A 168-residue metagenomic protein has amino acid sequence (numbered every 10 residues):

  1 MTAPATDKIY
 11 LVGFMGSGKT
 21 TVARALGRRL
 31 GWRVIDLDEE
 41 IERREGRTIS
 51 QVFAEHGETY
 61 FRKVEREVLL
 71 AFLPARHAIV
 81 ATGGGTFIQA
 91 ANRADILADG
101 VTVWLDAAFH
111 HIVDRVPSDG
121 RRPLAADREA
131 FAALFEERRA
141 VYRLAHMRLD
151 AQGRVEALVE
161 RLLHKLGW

Functional and structural regions predicted by a protein language model:
T2-P4, A25, R29, A75 (+2 more regions): NTP-dependent small-molecule kinase module
L11: Hydrophobic anchor at the beta1->P-loop junction of P-loop NTPases
F14: P-loop (Walker A) phosphate-binding loop of NTP-binding proteins
T20: Walker A/P-loop
D36-L97, V141: ATP-dependent small-molecule kinase phosphotransfer cores that center on conserved nucleotide phosphate-binding segments
G84-T86, A108-H110, R154: Short glycine-rich anion-binding loops that position phosphate/pyrophosphate groups of nucleotides and phosphorylated
A98-A140: A glycine- and Lys/Arg-enriched "phosphate-lid" helix/loop adjacent to the NTP-binding pocket of small-molecule kinases
